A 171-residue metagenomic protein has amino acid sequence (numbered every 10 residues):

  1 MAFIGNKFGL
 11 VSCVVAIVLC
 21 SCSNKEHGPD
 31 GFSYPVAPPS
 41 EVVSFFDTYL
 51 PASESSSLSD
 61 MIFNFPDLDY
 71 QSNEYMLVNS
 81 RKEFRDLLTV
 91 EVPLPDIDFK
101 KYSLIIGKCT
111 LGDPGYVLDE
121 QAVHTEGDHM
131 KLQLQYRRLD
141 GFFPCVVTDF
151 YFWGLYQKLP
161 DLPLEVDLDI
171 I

Functional and structural regions predicted by a protein language model:
M1-C20: Sec-dependent bacterial lipoprotein signal peptides
L19-Y49, I171: Bacterial Sec-dependent N-terminal signal peptides
P38-P39, V147, Y151-W153, K158-L159: A short, surface-exposed interaction/processing loop segment used at functional sites
F46-R85: Post-signal-peptide N-terminal segment of Sec-exported extracytoplasmic proteins
D69-K131: Mature extracytoplasmic domains of secretory-pathway proteins
Q135-W153: An anionic, turn-rich surface loop/hairpin at beta-sheet edges that serves as a generic interaction/coordination patch
Y156-I171: A short amphipathic beta-strand at an alpha->beta junction
